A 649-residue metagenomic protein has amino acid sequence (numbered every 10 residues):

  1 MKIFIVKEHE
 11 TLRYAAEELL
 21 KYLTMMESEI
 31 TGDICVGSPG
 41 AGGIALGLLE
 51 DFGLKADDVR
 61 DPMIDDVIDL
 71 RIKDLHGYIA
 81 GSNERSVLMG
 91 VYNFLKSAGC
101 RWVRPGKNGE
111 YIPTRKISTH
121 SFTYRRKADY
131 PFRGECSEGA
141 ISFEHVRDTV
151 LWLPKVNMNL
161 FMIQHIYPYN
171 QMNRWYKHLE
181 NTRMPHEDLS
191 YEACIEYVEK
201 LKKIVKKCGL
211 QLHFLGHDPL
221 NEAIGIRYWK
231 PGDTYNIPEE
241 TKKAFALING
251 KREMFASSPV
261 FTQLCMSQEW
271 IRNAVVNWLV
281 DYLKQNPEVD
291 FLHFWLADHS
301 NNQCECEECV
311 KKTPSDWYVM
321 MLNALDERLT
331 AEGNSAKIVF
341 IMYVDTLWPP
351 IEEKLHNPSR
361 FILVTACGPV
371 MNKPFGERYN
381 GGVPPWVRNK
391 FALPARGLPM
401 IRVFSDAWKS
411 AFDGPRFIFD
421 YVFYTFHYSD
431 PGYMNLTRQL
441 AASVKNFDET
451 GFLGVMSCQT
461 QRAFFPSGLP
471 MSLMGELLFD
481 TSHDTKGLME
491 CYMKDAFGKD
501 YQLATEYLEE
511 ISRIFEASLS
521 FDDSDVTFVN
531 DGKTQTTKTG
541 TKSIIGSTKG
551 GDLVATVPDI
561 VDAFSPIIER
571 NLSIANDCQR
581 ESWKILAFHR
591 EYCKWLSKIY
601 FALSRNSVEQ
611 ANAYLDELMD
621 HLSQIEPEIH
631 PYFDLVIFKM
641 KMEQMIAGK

Functional and structural regions predicted by a protein language model:
K2, E8-E18, Y22, D61-E288 (+4 more regions): Feature activates predominantly on carbohydrate-active enzymes
I30-D61: Short, well-ordered secondary-structure micro-motifs within conserved domains or adaptor modules
T119, I195-E196, D345-E353, L398-D406 (+1 more regions): Alpha-helical scaffolding within the catalytic cores of extracellular/periplasmic polymer-degrading hydrolases
N157, H356-I362, G414, G451-F452: Glycine-enriched alpha-helix->loop->beta-strand junction motifs that scaffold or abut catalytic
A223-I224, Y228-W229, V339-F375, D430-T437 (+2 more regions): Substrate-binding cleft/loops of secretory-pathway carbohydrate-active enzymes
I271, D281, P384-Q502, E506 (+3 more regions): Structured mid-domain segments that build the active-site/substrate or prosthetic-cofactor binding neighborhood
N357-V403: Glycan-recognition surfaces
G451, E476-K649: Catalytic domains of carbohydrate-active enzymes that cleave complex glycans
